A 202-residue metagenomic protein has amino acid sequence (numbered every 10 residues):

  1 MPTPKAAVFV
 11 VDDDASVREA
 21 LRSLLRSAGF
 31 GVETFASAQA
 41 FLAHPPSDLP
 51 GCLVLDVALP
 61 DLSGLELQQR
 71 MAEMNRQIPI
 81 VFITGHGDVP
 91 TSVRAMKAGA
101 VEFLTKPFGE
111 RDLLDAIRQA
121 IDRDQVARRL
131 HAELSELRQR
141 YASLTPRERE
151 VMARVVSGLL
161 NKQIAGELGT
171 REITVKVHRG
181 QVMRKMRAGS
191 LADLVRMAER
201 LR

Functional and structural regions predicted by a protein language model:
M1-F9, A15, R22, S37 (+2 more regions): Non-catalytic signal-transmission and effector/linker regions of two-component phosphorelay proteins
T34-C52: Acidic, metal-coordinating helix/loop segments flanking the phosphotransfer/catalytic sites of two-component signaling
A36-S37, S63-E66: Acidic catalytic/metal-coordinating carboxylates
A43, L65-Q77, R94: Short amphipathic alpha-helix used as the core "switch/output" element in two-component signaling
D56, T84: Active-site residues of response regulator receiver
D88-P90, L104, F108-R118: C-terminal output helix
M183-R202: Basic, Lys/Arg-enriched C-terminal extension of HTH/homeodomain DNA-binding domains
